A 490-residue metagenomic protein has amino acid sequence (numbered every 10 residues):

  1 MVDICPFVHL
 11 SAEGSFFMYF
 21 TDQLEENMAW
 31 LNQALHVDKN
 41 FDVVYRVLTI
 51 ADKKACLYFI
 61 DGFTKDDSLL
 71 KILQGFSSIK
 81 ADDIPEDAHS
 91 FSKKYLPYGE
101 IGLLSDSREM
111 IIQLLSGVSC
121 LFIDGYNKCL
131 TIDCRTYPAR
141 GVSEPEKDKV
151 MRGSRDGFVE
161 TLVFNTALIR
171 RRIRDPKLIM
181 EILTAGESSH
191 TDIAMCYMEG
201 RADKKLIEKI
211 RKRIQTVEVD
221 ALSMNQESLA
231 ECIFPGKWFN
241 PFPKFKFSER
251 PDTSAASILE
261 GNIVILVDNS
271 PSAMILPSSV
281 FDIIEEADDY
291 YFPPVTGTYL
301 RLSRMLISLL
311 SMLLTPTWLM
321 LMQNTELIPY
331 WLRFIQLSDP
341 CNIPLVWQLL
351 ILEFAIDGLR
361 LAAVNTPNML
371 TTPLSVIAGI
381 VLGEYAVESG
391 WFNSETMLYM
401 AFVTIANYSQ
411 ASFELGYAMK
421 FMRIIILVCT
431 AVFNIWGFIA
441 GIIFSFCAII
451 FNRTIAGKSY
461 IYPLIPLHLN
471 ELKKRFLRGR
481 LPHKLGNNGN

Functional and structural regions predicted by a protein language model:
M1-T317, L321, L327, I449-N490: Membrane-embedded alpha-helical signal segments
R174, Q215, R360, V387 (+1 more regions): Short polybasic/polar patches that bind polyanions
S272, S278-I426: Transmembrane alpha-helical segments that form the functional core of multipass membrane systems
S394-T396, M400-N490: Hydrophobic alpha-helical transmembrane segments of membrane transport and translocation systems, primarily multi-pass
